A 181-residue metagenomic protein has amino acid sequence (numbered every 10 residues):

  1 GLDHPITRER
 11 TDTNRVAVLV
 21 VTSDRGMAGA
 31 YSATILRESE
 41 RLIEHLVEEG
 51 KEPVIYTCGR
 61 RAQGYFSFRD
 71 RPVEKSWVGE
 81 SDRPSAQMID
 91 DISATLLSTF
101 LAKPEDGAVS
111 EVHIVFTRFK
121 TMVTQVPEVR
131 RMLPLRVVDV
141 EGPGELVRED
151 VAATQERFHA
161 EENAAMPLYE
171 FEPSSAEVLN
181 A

Functional and structural regions predicted by a protein language model:
G1-A181: C-terminal beta-strand-loop-alpha-helix "lid" module of Rossmann-like NAD(P)-dependent dehydrogenases
